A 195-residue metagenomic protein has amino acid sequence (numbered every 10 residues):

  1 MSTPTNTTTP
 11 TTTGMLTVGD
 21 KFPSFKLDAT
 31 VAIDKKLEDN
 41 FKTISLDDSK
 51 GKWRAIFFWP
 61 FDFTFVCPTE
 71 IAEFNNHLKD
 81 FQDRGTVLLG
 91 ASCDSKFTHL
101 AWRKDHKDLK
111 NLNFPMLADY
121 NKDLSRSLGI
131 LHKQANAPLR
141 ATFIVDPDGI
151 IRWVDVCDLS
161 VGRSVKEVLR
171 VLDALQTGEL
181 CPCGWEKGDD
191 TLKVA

Functional and structural regions predicted by a protein language model:
M1-A195: Chalcogenol-based redox active-site neighborhoods
